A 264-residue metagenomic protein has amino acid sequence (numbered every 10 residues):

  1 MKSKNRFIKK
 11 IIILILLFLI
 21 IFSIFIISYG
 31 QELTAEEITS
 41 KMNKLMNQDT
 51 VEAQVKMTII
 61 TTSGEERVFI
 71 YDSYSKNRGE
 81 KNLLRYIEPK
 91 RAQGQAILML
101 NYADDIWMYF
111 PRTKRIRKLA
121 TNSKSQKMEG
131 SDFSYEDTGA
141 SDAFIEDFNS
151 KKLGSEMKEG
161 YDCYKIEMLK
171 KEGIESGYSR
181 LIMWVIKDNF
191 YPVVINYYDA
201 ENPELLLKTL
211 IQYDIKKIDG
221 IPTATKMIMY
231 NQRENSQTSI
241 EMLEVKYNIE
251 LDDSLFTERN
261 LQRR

Functional and structural regions predicted by a protein language model:
K2-I15: Bacterial N-terminal signal peptides that target proteins for export
L14-I24: Bacterial N-terminal signal peptides
I26-G30: Sec/Tat signal peptide C-region and signal peptidase I cleavage site
L33-R112: N-terminal mature ectodomain segment of secretory-pathway/periplasmic proteins
E36, R67, G139-K151, L207-T209: A short, amphipathic edge element
Q48, G79, A92, A103 (+4 more regions): Extracytoplasmic
K90-E136, F148: Contiguous hydrophobic, core-forming segments of folded domains
R115, L119, Q126, G139 (+1 more regions): Gly/Pro-enriched, hydrophobic low-complexity segments that function as extracytoplasmic propeptides/linkers
